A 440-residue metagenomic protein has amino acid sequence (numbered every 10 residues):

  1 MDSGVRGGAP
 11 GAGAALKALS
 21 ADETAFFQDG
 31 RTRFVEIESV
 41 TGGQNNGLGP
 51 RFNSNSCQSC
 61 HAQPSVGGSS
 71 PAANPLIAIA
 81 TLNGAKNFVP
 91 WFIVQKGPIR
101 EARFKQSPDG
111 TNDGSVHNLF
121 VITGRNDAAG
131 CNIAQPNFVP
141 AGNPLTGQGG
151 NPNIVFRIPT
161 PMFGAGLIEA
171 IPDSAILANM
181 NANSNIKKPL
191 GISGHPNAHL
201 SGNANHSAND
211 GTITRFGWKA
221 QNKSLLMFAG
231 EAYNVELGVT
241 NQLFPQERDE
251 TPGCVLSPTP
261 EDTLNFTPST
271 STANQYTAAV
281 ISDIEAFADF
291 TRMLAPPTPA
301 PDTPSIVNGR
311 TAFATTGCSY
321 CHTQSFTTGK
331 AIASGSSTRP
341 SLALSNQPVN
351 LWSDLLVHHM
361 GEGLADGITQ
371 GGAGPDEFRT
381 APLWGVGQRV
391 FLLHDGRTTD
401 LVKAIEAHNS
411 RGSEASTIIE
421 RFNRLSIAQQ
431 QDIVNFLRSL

Functional and structural regions predicted by a protein language model:
M1-L440: Periplasmic c-type cytochrome electron-transfer domains
